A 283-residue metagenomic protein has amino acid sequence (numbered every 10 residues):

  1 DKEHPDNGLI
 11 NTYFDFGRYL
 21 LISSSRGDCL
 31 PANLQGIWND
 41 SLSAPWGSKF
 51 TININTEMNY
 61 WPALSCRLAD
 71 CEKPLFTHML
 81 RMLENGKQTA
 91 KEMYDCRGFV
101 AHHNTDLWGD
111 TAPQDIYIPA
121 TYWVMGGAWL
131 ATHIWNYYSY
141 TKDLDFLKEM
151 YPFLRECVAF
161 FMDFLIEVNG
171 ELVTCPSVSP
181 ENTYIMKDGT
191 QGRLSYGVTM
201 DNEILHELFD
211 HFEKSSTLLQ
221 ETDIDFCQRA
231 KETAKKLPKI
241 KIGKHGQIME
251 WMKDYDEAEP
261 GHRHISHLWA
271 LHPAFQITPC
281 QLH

Functional and structural regions predicted by a protein language model:
K2-N33, T77-H78, Q88-T111, K236 (+1 more regions): Low-complexity, Ser/Thr/Pro/Gly-enriched N-terminal "stalk/linker" regions
H4, I22, D28-A63: Long, K/E/R/D-enriched contiguous segments that form extended
I10-S24, G127-W135, P152, E156-F161: Extended, hydrophobic/aromatic-rich amphipathic alpha-helical segments that build helical scaffolds
Y19-L30, P45-K49, C71, E84-T89 (+3 more regions): Secretory-pathway/luminal and periplasmic proteins that interact with or process carbohydrate-rich
L34-N39, H78-M79, H133, D143-F160 (+1 more regions): Active/binding-pocket-proximal capping segment
Q35-G47, D95-Y117, E171-V198, I248-P260: Carbohydrate-binding/catalytic loop surfaces
I52-T56, A63-E92, C96, W108-G109 (+4 more regions): Active-site core of glycosidic bond-cleaving carbohydrate-active enzymes
R155-S215: Acidic/histidine-rich catalytic neighborhood
